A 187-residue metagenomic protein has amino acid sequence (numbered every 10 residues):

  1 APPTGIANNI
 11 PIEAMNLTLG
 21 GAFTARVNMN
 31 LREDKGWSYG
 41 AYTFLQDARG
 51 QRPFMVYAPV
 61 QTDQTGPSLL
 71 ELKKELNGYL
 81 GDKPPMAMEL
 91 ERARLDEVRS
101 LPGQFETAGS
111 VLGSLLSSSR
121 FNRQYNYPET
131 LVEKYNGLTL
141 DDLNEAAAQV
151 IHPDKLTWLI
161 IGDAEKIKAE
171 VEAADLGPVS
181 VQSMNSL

Functional and structural regions predicted by a protein language model:
A1-P3, A7, I12-N16, N28-G81 (+3 more regions): M16 family metallopeptidases and their MPP-like homologs
L140-D141, E145-L187: Proteolytic maturation boundary segments
